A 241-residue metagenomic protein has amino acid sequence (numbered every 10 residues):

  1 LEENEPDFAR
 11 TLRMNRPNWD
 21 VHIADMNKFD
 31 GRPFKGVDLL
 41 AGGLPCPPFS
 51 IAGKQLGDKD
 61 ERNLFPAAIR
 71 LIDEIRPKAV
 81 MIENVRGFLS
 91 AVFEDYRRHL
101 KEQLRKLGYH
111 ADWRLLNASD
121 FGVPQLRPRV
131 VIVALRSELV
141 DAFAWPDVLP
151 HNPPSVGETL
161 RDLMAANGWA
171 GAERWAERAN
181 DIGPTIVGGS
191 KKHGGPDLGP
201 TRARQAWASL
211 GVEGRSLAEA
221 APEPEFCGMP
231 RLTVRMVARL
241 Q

Functional and structural regions predicted by a protein language model:
L1-K28: SAM cofactor-binding core of SAM-dependent methyltransferases, primarily the Rossmann-like beta-alpha-beta module
E3, D25, E83, R129 (+1 more regions): Acidic active-site catalytic centers that drive phospho-/nucleotidyl reactions and related ester hydrolyses
P6-A9, E94-R98, V234: Short, surface-exposed alpha-helical segments at coil->helix boundaries
F29-L39, L44-A208: Class I S-adenosyl-L-methionine
H193, E223-P224: Low-complexity, glycine/proline-biased repetitive segments and flexible coils/loops
V212-L217, P224-Q241: FAD-binding beta-loop-beta segment adjacent to the flavin cofactor pocket
